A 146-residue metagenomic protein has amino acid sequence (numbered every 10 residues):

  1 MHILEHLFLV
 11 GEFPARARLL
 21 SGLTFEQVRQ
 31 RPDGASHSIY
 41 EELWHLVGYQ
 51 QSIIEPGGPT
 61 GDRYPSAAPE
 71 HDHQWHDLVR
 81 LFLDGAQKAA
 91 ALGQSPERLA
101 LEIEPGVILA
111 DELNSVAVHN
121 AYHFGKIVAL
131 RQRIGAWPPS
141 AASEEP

Functional and structural regions predicted by a protein language model:
M1-I3: N-terminal leader segment of winged-helix/HTH proteins
E5-L20, F25-A67, E104-P146: Short, contiguous alpha-helical
P69-E102, A110-V118: Acidic/histidine-rich alpha-helical segments that form the ligand environment of transition-metal centers
